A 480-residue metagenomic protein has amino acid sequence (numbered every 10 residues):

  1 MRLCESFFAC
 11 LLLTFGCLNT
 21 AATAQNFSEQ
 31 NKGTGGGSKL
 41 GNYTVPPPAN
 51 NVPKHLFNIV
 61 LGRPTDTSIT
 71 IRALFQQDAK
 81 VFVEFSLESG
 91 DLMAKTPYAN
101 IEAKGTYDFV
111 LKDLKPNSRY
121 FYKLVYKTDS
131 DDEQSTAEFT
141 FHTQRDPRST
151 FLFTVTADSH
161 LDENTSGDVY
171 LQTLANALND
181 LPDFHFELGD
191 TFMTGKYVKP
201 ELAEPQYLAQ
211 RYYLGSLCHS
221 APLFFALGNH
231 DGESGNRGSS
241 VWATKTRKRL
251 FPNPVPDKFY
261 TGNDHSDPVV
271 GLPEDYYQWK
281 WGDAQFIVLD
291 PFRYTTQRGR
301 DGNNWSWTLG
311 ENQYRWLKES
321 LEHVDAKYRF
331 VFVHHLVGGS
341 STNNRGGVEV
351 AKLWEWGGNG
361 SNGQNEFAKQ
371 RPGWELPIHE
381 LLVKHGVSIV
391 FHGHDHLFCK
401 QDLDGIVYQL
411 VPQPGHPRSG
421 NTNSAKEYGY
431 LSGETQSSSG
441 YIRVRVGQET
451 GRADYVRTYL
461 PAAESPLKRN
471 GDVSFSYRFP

Functional and structural regions predicted by a protein language model:
M1-F8: Bacterial N-terminal signal peptides that target proteins for export
A9-C17: Bacterial N-terminal signal peptides
A22-A24: Boundary at the C-terminal end of the N-terminal hydrophobic targeting segment
F27-N421, G433-T435, R443-P480: Metal-dependent phosphoester/phosphodiester hydrolase catalytic core
K426, L431-E434: Alpha-helical transmembrane segments of multi-pass integral membrane proteins
